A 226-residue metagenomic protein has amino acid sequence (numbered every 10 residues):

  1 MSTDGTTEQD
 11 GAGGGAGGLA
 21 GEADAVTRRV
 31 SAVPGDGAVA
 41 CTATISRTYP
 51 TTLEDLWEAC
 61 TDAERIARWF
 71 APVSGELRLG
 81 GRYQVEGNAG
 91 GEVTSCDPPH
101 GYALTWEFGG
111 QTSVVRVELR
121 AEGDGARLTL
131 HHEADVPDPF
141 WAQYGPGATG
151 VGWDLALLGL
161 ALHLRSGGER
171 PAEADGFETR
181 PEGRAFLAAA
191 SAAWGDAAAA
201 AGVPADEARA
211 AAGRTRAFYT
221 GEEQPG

Functional and structural regions predicted by a protein language model:
S2-G37, E133-G226: Terminal "cap-and-tail" regions of soluble proteins that handle hydrophobic small molecules
D4, Y102, Q111, E118 (+2 more regions): Ligand-binding pocket scaffold of soluble enzyme catalytic domains
D36-A38, T44-I45, T51-E54, A63-G101 (+1 more regions): Short beta-edge strand/loop motif at the mouth of beta-sheet-based domains
R47, G91-V93, V114-A121: Hydrophobic/aromatic beta-strand elements that line small-molecule binding cavities or substrate pockets in beta-rich
L56-W57, I66, V93, Y102-L104 (+3 more regions): Hydrophobic pocket/interface hotspot
E64, G101, G110-T112, A134-V136: Short, surface-exposed beta-strand-loop junctions and turns on beta-sheet-rich folds
G87, S95, W106, L130-H132: Residue-level recognition of conserved beta-strand positions in structured domain cores
S95, V114-V117, P139-Y144: A short, polar/proline- and glycine-enriched secondary-structure boundary/capping micro-motif
